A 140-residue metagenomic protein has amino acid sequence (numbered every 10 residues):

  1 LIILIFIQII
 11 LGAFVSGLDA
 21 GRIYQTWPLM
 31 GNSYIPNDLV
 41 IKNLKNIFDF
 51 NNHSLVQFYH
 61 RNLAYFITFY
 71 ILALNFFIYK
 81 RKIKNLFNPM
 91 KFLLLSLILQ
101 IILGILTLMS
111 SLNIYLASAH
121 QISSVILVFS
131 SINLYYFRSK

Functional and structural regions predicted by a protein language model:
L1-K140: Polytopic transmembrane helical bundles with strong interfacial aromatic enrichment
